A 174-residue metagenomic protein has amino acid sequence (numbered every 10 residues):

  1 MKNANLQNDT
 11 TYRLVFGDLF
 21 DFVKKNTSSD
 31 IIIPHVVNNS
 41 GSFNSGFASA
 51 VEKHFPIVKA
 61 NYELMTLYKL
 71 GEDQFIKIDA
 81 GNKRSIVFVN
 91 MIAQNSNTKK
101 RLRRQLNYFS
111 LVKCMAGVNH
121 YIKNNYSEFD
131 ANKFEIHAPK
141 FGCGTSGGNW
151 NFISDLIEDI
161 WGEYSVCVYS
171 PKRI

Functional and structural regions predicted by a protein language model:
M1-I174: Macrodomain-like recognition of ADP-ribose-binding/processing modules
